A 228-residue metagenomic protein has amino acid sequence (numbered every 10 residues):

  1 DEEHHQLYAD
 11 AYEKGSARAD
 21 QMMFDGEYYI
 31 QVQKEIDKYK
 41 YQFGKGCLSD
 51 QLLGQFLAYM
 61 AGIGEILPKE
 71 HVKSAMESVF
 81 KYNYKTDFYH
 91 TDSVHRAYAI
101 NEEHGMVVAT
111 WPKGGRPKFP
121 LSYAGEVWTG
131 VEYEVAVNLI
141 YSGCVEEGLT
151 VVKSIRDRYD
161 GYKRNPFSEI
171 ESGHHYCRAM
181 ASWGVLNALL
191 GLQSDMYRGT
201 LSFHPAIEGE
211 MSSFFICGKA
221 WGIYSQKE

Functional and structural regions predicted by a protein language model:
D1-E13, G62-K73, L139-V152, G191-T200: Structural helix-adjacent loops and short alpha-helical linkers that scaffold large soluble proteins
E3-L7, I30-Q31, S168: Short, glycine/acidic-rich hinge or "gate" loops at secondary-structure transitions that mediate conformational
H5-Y8, Y12, M22, D50-G54 (+7 more regions): Active-site-proximal structural scaffolding
D20-W128, D160-G161: Extended glycan-interaction surfaces of carbohydrate-active proteins
A99-H104, K118-L121, G125, E132-E228: Non-catalytic C-terminal accessory modules of carbohydrate-active enzymes
